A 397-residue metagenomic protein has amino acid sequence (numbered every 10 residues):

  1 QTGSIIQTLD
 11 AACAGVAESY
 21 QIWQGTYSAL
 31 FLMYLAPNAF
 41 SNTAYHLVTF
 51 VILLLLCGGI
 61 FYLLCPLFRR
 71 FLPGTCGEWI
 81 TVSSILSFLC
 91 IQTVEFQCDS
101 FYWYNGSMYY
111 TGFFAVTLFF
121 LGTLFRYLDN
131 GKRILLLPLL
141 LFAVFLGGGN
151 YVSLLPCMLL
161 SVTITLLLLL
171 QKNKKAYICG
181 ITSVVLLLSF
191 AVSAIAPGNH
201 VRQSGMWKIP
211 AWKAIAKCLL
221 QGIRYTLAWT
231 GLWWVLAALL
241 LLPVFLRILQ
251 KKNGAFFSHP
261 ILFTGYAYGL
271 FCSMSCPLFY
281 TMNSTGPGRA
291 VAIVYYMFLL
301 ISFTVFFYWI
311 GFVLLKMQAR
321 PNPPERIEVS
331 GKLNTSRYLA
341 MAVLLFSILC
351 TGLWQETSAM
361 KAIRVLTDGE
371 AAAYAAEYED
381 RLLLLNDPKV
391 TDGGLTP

Functional and structural regions predicted by a protein language model:
Q1-T49, Y104, Y151-A290: Transmembrane catalytic cores of multi-pass membrane glycosyltransferases and polysaccharide-assembly enzymes
Q1-W23, Y27, P37-Y62, P66-W79 (+2 more regions): Intrinsically disordered, polar/acidic, low-complexity terminal segments
L56-F68, V116-L128, M158-L167, L239-F245 (+1 more regions): Transmembrane alpha-helical segments
R70-F71, F125-L137, L166-Y177, L249-F256 (+1 more regions): Membrane-interface junctions at the ends of membrane-embedded or membrane-associated helices
G77-F125, N150, S273-F307: Membrane-interface micro-motifs in multi-pass membrane enzymes
L86-T93, A143-G148, V185-I195, A267-F279 (+1 more regions): Aromatic-anchored segments of alpha-helical transmembrane domains
L135-V152, C157: Membrane-interface alpha helices of multi-pass inner-membrane proteins
